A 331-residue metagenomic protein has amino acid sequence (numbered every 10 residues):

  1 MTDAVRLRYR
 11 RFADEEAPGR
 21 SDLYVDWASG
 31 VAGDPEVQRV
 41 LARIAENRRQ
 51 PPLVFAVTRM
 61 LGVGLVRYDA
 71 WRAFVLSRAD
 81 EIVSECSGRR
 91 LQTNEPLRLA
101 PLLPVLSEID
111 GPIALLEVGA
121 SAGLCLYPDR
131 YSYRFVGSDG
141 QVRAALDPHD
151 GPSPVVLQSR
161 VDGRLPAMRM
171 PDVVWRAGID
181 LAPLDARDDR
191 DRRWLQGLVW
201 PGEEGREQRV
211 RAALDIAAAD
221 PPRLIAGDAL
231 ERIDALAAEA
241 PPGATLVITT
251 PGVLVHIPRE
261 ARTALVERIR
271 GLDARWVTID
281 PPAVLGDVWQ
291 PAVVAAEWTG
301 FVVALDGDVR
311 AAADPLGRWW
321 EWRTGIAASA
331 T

Functional and structural regions predicted by a protein language model:
M1-G33: A generic N-terminal leader/anchor concept
D14, V25-P112, L126-S132: Class I SAM-dependent methyltransferase Rossmann-like catalytic core, especially the SAM/SAH-binding loop
I44, T93, D110-E117, S121-A226 (+2 more regions): Class I S-adenosyl-L-methionine-dependent methyltransferase module
G227, T249-P251, I279: Generic beta-strand/beta-sheet core signal
R232-P242: Short amphipathic alpha-helix with an adjacent loop that forms part of the alpha/beta core around
A244-R259: A short SAM/SAH-binding and catalytic strip from SAM-dependent methyltransferases
H256-L305: C-terminal substrate-binding/active-site "lid" region of AdoMet-derived donor-dependent transferases
G286-T331: C-terminal region signature
